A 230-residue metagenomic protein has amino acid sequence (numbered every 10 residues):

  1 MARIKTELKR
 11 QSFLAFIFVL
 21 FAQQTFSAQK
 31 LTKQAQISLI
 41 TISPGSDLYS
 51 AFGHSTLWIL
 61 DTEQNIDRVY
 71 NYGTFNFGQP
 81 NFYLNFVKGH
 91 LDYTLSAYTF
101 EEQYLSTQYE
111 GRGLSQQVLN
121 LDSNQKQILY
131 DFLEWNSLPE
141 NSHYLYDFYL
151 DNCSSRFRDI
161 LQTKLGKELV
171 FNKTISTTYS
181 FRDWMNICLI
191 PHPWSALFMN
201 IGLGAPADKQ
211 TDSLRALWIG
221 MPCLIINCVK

Functional and structural regions predicted by a protein language model:
M1-Q29: Bacterial Sec-dependent N-terminal signal peptides
Q29-K230: Soluble extramembrane regions of membrane proteins in the secretory/endomembrane system
